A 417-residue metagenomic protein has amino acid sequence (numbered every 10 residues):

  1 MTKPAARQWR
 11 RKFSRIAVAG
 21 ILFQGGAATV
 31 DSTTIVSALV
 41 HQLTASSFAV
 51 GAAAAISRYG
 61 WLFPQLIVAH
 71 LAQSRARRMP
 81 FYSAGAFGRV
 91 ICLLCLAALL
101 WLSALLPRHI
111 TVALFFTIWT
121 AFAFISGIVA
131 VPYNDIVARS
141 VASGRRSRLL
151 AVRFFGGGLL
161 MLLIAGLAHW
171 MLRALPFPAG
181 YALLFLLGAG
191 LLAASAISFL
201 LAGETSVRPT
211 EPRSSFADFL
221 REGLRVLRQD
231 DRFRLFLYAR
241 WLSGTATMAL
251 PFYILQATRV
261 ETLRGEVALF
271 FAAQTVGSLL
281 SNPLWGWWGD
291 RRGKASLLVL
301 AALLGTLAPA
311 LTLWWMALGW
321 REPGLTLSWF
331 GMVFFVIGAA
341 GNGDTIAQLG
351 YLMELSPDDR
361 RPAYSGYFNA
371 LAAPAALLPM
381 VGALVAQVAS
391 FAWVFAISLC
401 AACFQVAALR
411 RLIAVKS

Functional and structural regions predicted by a protein language model:
M1-F63, A72, Y82, R89 (+2 more regions): Helix-loop boundary and gating motifs at the non-cytosolic
T2-R10, S206-Y238: Juxtamembrane intracellular "pre-TM" segments in multi-pass secondary transporters
L39-Q42, H70-S74, A97-L106, M161-L183 (+1 more regions): Transmembrane alpha-helix termini and helix-breaking/packing motifs in multi-pass membrane transporters
S47-F48, M79, S143-V152, R264-G265 (+1 more regions): Loop-to-transmembrane helix entry/capping segments in MFS-fold secondary transporters and related SLC/MFSD carriers
P64-R77, L172, L280-K294, A386: Helix-to-loop junctions at the C-terminal end of transmembrane segments in multipass secondary transporters
Q73-I91, V152, P178, R291-G305: Cytoplasmic membrane-interface "Motif A"-like loop-to-helix N-cap segments of 12-TM Major Facilitator Superfamily
F87-R108, L303-P323: C-terminal ends and interior cores of transmembrane alpha-helices in multi-pass membrane transporters/permeases
S126-V141, G343-S356: Intracellular juxtamembrane helix-capping segments at the cytosolic ends of symmetry-related transmembrane helices
